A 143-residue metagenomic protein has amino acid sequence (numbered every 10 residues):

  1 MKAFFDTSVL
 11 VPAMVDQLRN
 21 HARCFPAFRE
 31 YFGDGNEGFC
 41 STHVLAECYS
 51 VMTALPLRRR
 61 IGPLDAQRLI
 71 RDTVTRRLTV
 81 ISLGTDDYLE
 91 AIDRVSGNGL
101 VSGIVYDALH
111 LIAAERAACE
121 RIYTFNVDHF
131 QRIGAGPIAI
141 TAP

Functional and structural regions predicted by a protein language model:
M1-C40, L55-R68, R132: Short, well-structured N-terminal submotif of metal-dependent ribonuclease cores
K2, L111-P143: Acidic, PIN/NYN-like endoribonuclease modules and their adjacent C-terminal/linker elements
F5, F39-C40, S82, V105 (+1 more regions): Short beta-strand scaffold positions
S8-V9, H43, D86, L109 (+1 more regions): Alpha-helix/helix-capping structural signal
P12, S50-T53, R71, D93: Generic alpha-helical structural context detector
D16, T42-A46, V74-N98: Acidic catalytic patch
D34-G38, L78-T79, R116-R121: Short active-site oxyanion
L83-C119: A mid-sequence interfacial segment
